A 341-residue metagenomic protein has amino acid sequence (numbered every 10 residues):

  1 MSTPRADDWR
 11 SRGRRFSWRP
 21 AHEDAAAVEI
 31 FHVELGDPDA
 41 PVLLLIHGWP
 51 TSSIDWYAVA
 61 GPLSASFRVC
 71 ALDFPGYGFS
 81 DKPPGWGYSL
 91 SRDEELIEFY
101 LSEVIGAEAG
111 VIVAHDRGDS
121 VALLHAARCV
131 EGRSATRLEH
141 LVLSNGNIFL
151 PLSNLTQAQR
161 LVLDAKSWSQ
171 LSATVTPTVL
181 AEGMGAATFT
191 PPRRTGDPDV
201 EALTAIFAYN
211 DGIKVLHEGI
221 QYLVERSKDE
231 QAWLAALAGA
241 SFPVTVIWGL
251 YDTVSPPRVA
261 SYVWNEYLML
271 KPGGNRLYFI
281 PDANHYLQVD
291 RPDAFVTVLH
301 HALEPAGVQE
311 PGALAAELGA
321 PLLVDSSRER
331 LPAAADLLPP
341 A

Functional and structural regions predicted by a protein language model:
M1-A25, I30-L35, W49-P50, C70 (+7 more regions): Flexible "cap/lid" subdomain of the alpha/beta-hydrolase fold that forms the substrate-access gate
V33-F79: Conserved HGGG/HGGXW glycine-rich cap/lid loop of the alpha/beta-hydrolase fold
A40, S53-W56, D119, I213-K214 (+1 more regions): Internal amphipathic alpha-helical segments of the cytochrome P450 catalytic fold
P41, I54, S255, L287-D290: Residues that form or flank phosphate/diphosphate-binding pockets in enzymes that use nucleotide phosphates
I54-Y57, G61, E95, L123 (+3 more regions): Surface-exposed alpha-helical interface segments used for non-catalytic interactions
I280-V296: Catalytic histidine-centered segment of alpha/beta-hydrolase-like enzymes
E317-L318, L322: Classical protein tyrosine phosphatase
